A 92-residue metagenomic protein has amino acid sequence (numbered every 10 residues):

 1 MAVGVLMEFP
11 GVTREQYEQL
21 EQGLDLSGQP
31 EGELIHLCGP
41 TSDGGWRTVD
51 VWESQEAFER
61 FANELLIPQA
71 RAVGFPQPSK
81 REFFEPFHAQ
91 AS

Functional and structural regions predicted by a protein language model:
M1-V49, E53-L65, G74-S92: Short S/T/G/P-rich N-terminal loop/turn motif that feeds into the first structured element of a domain
